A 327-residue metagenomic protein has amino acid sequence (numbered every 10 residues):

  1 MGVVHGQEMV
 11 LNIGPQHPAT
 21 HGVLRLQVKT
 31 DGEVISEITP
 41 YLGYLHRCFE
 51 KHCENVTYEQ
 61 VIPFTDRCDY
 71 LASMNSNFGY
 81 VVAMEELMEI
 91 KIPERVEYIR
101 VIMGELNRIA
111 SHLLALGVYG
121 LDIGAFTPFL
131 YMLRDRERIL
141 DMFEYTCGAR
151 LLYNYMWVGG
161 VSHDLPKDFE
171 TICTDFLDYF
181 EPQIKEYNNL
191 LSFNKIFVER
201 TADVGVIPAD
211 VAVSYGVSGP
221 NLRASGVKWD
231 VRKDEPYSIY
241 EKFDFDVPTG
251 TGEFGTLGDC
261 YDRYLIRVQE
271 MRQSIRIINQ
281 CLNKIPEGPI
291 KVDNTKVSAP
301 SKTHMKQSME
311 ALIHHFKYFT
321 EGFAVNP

Functional and structural regions predicted by a protein language model:
M1-P327: Metal/cofactor-centered catalytic core regions of large enzymes
